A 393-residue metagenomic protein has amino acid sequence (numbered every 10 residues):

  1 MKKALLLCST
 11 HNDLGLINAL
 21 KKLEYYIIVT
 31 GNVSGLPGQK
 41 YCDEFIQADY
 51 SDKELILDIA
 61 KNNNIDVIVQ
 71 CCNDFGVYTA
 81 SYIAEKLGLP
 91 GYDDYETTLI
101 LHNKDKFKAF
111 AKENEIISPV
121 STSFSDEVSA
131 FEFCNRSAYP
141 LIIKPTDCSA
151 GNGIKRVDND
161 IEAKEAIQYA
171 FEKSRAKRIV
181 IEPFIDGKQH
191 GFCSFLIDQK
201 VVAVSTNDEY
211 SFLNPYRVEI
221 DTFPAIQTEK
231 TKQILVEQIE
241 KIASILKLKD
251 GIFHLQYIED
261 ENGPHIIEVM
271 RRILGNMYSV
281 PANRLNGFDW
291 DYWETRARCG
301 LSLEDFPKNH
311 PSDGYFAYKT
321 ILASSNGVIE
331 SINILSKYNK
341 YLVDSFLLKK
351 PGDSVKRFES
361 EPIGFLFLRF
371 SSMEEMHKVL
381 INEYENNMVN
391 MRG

Functional and structural regions predicted by a protein language model:
M1-E96, V128, L301, S312-D313 (+3 more regions): ATP-binding N-terminal substructure of ATP-dependent carboxylate-amine bond-forming enzymes
T98-V180, D186, D198, T222-E237 (+2 more regions): Active-site nucleotide/adenylate-binding loops and adjacent lid/helix of ATP-dependent enzymes
K155, P183, N283, G364-S371: Short, well-ordered beta-strand elements within core beta-sheets of diverse protein domains
D158-N159, S194, I321-S325, L366-S372: Short beta-strand-to-loop capping motifs
A170-R178, P183-A225, Q233-I266, M270-Y278 (+2 more regions): Phosphate-binding core of ATP-grasp and ATP-grasp-like enzymes
F253, P264, Y338-P351: A structural supersecondary motif
A282-E294: Gly/Ser/Thr-rich active-site loops/lids in small-molecule metabolic enzymes that frequently grip phosphoryl groups
C299-K340: A glycine-rich beta-turn/hairpin centered on an aromatic-Pro dipeptide
